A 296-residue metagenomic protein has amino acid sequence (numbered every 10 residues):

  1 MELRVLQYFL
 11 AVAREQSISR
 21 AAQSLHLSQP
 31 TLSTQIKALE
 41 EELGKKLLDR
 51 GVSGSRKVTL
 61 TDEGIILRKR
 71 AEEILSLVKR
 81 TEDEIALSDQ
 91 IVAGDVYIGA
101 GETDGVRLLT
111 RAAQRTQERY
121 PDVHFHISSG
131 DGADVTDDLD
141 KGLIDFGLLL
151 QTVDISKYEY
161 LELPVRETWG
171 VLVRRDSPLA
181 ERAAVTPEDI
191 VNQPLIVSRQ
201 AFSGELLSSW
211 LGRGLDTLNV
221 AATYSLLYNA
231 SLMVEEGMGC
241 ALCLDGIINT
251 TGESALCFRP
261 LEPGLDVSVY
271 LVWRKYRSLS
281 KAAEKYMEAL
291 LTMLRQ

Functional and structural regions predicted by a protein language model:
V12-S28: Short helix-boundary/capping micro-motifs
A22, I155-W169, V173-L195: Flexible hinge/capping segments at coil-to-helix
E40-D62: A short LG(V/I)-centered, amphipathic sequence patch enriched for acidic residue(s) preceding the LG motif
I91-S156, L215, T223: Central regulatory/effector-binding core of bacterial HTH transcription factors
L108, C257-Q296: A late-sequence structural motif
D131-I144, L150, A201-C257: Hydrophobic hinge/microswitch elements
L150, Q193-G214, L279-E288, Q296: Secondary-structure junction motif
S156-E162, R166-T168, Y228-Y276: Beta-alpha-beta core module
